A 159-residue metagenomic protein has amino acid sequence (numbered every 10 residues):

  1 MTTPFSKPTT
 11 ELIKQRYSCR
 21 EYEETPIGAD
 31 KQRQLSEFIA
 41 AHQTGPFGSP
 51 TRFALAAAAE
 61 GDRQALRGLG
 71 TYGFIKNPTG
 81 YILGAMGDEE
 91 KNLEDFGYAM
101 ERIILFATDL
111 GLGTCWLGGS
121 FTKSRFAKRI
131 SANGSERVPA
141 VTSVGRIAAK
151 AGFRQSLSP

Functional and structural regions predicted by a protein language model:
M1-P159: Acidic, surface-exposed loops and disordered segments
